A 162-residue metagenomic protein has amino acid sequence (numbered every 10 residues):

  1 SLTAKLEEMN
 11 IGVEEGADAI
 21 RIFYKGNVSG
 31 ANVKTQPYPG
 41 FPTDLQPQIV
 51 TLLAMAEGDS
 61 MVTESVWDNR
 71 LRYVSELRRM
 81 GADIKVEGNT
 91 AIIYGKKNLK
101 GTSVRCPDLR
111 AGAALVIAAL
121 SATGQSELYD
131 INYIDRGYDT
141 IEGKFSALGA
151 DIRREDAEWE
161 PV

Functional and structural regions predicted by a protein language model:
S1-V162: Short, structured segments at the rim of ligand-binding sites
